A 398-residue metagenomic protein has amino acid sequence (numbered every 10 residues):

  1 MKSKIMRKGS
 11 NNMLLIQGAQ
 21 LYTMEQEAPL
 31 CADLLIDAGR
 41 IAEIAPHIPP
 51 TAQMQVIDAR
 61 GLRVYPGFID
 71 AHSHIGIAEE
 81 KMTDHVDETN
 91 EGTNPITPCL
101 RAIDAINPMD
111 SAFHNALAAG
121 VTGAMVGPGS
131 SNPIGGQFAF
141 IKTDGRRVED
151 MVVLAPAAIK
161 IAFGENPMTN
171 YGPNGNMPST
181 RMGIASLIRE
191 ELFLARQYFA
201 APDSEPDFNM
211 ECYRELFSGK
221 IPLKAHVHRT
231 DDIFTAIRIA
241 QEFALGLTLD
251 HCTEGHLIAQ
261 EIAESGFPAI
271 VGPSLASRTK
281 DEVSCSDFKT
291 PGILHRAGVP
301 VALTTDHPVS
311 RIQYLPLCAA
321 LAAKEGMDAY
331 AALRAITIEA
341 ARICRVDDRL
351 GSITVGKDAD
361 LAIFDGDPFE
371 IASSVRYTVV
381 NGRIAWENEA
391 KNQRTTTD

Functional and structural regions predicted by a protein language model:
M1-A52, L62-V64: N-terminal metal-binding scaffold of metallo-dependent hydrolase/deaminase domains
G9, A102, F199-D287, A302 (+3 more regions): Active-site core of metal-dependent hydrolases
G18-T23, T354-D398: C-terminal cap of metal-dependent C-N hydrolases
L62-P128: Metal-associated gating/positioning segment near the N- to mid-region
E80-K81, D87-G92, T97-P98, P222 (+3 more regions): His/Asp/Glu-enriched, well-ordered alpha-helical/loop segment that forms or immediately abuts the divalent-metal
K81-I106, R147, K160-N170, E215-F217 (+1 more regions): Active-site gating loops and adjacent loop-to-helix segments of metal-dependent hydrolytic enzymes
P95-R101, M109-D144, V153-N166, P222-L223 (+2 more regions): Divalent metal-dependent hydrolysis catalytic cores, especially in the metallo-beta-lactamase
A139-R238, E242, A276, K280 (+1 more regions): Metal-coordinating catalytic core of metallo-dependent amide/deamination hydrolases
